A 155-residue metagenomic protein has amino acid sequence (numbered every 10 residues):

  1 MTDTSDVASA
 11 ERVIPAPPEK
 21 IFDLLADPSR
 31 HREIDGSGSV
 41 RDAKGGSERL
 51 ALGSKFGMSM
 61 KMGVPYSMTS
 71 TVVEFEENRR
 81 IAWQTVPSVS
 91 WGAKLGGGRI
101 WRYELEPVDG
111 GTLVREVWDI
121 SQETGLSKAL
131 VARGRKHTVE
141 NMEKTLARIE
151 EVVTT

Functional and structural regions predicted by a protein language model:
M1-S47, T145: Hydrophobic ligand-binding cavity/cleft-lining segments
R12, M58, W83, Y103 (+1 more regions): Preference for bulky hydrophobic residues occupying beta-strand positions in well-ordered beta-sheet regions
R12, M68-E74, G98-P107: Hydrophobic/aromatic beta-strand elements that line small-molecule binding cavities or substrate pockets in beta-rich
D42-K94, L113, K144-T155: Glycine-rich portal/gate segments that line the openings of hydrophobic small-molecule binding cavities
S88-E143: Beta-strand/loop substructures that line and gate deep hydrophobic ligand-binding cavities in soluble
